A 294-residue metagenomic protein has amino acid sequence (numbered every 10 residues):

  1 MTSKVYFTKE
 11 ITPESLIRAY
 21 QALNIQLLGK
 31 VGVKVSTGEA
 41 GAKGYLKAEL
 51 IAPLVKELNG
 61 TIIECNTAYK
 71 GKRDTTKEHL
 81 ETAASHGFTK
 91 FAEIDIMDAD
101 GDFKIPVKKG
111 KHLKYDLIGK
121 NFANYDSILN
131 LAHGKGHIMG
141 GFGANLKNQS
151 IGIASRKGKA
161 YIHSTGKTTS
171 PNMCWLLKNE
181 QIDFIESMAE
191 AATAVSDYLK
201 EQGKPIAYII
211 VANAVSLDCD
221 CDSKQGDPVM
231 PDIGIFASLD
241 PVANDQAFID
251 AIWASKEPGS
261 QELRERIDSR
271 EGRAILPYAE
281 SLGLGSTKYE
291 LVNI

Functional and structural regions predicted by a protein language model:
T2-P53, E57, T61-I294: Extended, low-polarity segments enriched in aliphatic/aromatic residues
